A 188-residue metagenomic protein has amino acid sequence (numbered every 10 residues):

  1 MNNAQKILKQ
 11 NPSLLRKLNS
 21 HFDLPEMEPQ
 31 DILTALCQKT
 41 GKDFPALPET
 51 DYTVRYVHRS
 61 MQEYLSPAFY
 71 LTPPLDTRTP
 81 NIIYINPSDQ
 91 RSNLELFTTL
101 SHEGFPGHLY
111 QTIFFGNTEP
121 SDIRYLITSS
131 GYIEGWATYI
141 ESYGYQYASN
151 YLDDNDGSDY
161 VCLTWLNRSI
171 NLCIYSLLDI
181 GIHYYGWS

Functional and structural regions predicted by a protein language model:
M1-S188: N-terminal maturation segment of proteins
